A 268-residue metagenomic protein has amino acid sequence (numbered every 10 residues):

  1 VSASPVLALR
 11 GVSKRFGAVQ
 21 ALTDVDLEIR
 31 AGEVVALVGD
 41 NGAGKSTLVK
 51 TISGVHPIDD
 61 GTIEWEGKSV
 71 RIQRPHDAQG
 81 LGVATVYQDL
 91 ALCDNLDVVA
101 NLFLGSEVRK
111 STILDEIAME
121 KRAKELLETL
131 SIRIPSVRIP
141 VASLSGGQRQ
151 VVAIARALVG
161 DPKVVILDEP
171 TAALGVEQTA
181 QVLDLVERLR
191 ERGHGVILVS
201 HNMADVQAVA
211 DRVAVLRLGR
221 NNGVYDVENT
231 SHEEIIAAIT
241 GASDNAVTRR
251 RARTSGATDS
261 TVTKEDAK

Functional and structural regions predicted by a protein language model:
S2-D259, K264-K268: Glycine-rich phosphate-binding loops of nucleotide-dependent enzymes
